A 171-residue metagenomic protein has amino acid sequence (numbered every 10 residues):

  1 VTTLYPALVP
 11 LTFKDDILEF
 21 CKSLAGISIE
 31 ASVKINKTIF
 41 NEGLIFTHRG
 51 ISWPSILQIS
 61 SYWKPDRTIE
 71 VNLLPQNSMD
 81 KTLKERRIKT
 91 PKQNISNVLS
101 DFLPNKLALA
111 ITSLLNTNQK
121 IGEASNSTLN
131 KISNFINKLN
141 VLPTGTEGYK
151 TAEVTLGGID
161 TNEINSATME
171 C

Functional and structural regions predicted by a protein language model:
V1-S127: An anion/pyrophosphate-binding glycine-rich loop and adjacent beta-alpha core in soluble alpha-beta enzymes
L109-C171: A glycine-rich dinucleotide-binding beta-alpha-beta segment and adjacent secondary-structure elements that constitute
